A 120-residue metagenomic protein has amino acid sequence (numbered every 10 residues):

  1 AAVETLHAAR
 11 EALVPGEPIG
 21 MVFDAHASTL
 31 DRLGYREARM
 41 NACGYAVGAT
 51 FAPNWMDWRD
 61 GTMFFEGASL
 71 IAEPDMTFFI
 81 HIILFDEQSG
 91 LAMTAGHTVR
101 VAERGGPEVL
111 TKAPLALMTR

Functional and structural regions predicted by a protein language model:
A1-R120: Active-site neighborhoods and metal-handling regions in enzymes and metal-associated proteins
